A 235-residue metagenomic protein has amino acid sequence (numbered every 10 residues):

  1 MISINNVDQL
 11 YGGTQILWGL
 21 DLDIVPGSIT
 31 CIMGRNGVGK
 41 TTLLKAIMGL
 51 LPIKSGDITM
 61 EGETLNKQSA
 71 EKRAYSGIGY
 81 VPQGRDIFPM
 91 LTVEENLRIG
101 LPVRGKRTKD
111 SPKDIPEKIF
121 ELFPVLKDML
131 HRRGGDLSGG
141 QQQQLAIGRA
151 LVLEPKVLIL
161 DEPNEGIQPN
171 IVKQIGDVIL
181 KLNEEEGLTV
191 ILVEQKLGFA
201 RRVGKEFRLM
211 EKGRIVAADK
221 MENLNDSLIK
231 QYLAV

Functional and structural regions predicted by a protein language model:
M33-R35: The feature captures the beta-strand-to-loop junction immediately N-terminal to the Walker
M48: Helix-to-loop junction immediately C-terminal to a conserved catalytic motif
G56-T64, S76, D110-P116, D219: Conserved ABC transporter NBD signature motif
R133-L137: Conserved ABC ATPase signature
A150-L151: ABC ATPase C-loop
E154: Conserved catalytic motifs of ABC-family nucleotide-binding domains
K173-E186: Helical segment within the ABC ATPase nucleotide-binding domain
